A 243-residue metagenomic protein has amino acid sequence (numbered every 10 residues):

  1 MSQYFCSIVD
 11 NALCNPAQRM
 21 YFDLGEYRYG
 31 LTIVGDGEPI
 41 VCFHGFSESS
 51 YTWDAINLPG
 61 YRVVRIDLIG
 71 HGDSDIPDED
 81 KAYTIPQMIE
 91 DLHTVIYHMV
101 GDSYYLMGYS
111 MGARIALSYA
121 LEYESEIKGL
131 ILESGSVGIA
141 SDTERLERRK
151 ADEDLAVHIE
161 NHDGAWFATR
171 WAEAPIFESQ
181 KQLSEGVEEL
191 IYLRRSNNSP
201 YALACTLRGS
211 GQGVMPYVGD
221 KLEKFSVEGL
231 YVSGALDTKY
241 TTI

Functional and structural regions predicted by a protein language model:
M1-I40, Y61, G101-D102: Alpha/beta-hydrolase fold catalytic core
Y27-I76: Conserved HGGG/HGGXW glycine-rich cap/lid loop of the alpha/beta-hydrolase fold
A55, S118-E122: Active-site signature of alpha/beta-hydrolase-fold catalytic machinery across serine- and Asp/Cys-nucleophile hydrolases
V64-M107: Active-site loop/oxyanion-hole signature of alpha/beta-hydrolase fold enzymes
G108-G112, A116: Gly/Ala-rich beta-loop-alpha elbow adjacent to hydrolase catalytic centers
L121, K128-E160: Flexible "cap/lid" loop of the alpha/beta hydrolase fold
E153-I159, R170-Q182, L190-R194, T206-Q212: Helix-loop "lid/cap" segments that line or gate small-molecule binding pockets
S196-I243: Conserved serine/cysteine hydrolase catalytic core
